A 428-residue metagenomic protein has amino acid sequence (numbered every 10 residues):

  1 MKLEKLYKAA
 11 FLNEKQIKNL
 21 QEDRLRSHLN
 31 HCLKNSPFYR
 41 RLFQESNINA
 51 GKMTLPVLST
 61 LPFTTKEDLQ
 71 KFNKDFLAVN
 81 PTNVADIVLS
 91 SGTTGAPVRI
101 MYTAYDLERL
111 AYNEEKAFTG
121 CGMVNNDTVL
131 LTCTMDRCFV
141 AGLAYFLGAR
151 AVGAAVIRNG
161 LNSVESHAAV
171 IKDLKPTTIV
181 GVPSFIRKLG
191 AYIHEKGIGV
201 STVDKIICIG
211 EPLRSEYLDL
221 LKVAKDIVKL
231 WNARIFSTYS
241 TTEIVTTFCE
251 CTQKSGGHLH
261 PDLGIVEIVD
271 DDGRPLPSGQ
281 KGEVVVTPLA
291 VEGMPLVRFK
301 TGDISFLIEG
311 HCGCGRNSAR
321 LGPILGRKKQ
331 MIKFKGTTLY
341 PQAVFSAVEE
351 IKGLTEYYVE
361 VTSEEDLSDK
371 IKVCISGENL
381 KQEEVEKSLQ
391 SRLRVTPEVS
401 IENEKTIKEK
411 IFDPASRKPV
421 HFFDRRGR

Functional and structural regions predicted by a protein language model:
M1-L89, G95-Y112, K116, G120 (+5 more regions): Nucleotide 5′-phosphate-binding alpha/beta core
L3-K8, T64-W231, F236, F248-G256: Active-site phosphate/ATP/adenylate-binding loop shared across adenylate-forming ligases
F38, L42, S166, K188-L189 (+2 more regions): Phosphate- and divalent-cation-binding pockets in alpha/beta enzyme and binding domains that engage nucleotide-derived
D136, L213-L221, G313-R320, N403-K410: Short, flexible, glycine-rich and Lys/Arg-enriched loop motifs at helix boundaries that contact anionic partners
V156, I235, V266, Y357-V359 (+1 more regions): Generic structural signal for residues in well-ordered beta-strands
I179, V285, A290-V395, K408 (+1 more regions): AMP-binding/adenylate-forming catalytic core of the ANL superfamily
L218-H311: Conserved AMP-binding/adenylate-forming
